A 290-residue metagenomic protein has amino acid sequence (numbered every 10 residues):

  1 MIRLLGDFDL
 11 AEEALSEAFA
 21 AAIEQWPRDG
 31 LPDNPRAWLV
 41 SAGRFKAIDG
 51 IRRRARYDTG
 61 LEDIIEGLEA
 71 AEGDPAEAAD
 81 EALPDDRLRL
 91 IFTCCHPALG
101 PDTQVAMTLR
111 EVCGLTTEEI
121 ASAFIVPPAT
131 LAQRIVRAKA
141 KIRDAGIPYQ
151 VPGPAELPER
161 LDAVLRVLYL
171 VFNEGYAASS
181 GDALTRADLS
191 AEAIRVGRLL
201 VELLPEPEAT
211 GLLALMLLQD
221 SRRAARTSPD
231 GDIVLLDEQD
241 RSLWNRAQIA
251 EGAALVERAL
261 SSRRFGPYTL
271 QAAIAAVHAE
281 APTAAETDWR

Functional and structural regions predicted by a protein language model:
M1-L15, Q25-N34, P128-A129, S179-A183: Short, charged helix-capping/linker segments at alpha-helix termini
I2, G6, F19-P27, R44-R52 (+3 more regions): Short amphipathic alpha-helical interface segments enriched in basic and hydrophobic/aromatic residues, used as
F8, Q25-D29, A98, D102-T103 (+1 more regions): Short helix/strand-capping hinge loops at secondary-structure junctions that flank key functional elements
E12, D33, V40, D85 (+1 more regions): Conserved catalytic core of two-component sensor histidine kinases
S16-I23, D33-R53, D58-E62, K139: Σ70-family region 2.3-2.4 aromatic/basic alpha-helix that recognizes the −10 promoter and nucleates DNA melting
R54, E62-D102, T108-E119, V126-R290: Amphipathic helix-loop-helix modules that constitute alpha-helical solenoid scaffolds
